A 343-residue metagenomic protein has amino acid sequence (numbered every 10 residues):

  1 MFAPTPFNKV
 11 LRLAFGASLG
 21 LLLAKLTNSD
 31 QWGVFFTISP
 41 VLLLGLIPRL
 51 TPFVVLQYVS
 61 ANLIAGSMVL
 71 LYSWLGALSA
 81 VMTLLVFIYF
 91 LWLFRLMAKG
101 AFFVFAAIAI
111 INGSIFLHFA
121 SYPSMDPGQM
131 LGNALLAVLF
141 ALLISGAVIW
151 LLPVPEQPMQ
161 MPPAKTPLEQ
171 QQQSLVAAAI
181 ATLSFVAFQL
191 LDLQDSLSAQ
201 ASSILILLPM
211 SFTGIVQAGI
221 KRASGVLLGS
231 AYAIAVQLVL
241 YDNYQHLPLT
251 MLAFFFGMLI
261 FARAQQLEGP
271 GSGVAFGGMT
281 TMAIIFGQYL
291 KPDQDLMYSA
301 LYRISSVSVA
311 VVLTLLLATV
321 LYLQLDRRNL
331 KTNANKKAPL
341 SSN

Functional and structural regions predicted by a protein language model:
M1-F105, F119-F254, I260-N343: Alpha-helical transmembrane segments and their membrane-interface boundaries that form or gate the permeation pathway
I110-I111: Long, low-complexity intrinsically disordered regulatory segments of eukaryotic signaling proteins
I115-F116: Conserved catalytic neighborhood of penicillin-recognizing serine enzymes
